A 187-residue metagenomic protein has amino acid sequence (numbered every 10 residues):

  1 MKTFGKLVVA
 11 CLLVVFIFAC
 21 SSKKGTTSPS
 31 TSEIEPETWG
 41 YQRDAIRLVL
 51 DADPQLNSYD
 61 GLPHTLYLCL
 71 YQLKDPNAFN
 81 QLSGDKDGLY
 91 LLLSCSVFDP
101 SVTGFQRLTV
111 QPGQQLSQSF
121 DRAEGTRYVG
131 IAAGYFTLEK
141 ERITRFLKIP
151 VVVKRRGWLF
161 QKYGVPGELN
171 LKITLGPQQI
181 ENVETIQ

Functional and structural regions predicted by a protein language model:
M1-V9: Bacterial N-terminal signal peptides that target proteins for export
F16-A19: C-terminal motif of bacterial Sec signal peptides marking the signal peptidase cleavage site
S21-K24: Bacterial signal peptide processing site
P29-V49: Post-signal peptide N-terminal segment of mature Sec-exported envelope proteins
L48-Y59, D75: Short amphipathic, basic-aromatic surface patches that mediate peripheral association with negatively charged
D60-C69: Short coil-to-beta strand junction motifs in C2/discoidin
L73-E141: Mid-length scaffold segments of soluble, non-membrane domains
G113-Q187: Mature, soluble, non-transmembrane domains
